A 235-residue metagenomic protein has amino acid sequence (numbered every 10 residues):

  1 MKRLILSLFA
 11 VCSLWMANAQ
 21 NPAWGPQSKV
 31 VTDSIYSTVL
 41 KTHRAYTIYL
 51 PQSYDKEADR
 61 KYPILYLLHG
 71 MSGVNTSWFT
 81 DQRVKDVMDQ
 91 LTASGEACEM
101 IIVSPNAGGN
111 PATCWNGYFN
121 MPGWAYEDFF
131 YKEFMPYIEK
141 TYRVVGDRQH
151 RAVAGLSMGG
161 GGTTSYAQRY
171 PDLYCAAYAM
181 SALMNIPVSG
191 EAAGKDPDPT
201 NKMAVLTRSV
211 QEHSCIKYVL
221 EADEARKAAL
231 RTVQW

Functional and structural regions predicted by a protein language model:
M1-P22: Bacterial Sec-dependent N-terminal signal peptides
Q20-W235: Non-catalytic cap/lid and distal C-terminal segments of serine-dependent acyl enzymes
